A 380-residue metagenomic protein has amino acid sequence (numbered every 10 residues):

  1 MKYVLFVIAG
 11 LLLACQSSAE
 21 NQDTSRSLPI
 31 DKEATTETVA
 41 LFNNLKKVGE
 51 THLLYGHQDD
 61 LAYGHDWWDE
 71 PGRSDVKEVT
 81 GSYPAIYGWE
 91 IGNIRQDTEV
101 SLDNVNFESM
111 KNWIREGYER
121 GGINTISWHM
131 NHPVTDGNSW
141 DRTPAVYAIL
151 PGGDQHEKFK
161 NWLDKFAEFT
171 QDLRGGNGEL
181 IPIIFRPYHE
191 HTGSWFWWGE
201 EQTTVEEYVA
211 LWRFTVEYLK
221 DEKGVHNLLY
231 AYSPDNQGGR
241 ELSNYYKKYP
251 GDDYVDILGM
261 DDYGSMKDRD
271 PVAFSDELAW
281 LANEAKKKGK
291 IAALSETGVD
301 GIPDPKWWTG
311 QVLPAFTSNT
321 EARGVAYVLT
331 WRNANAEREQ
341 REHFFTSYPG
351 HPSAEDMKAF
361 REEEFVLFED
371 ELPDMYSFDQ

Functional and structural regions predicted by a protein language model:
L13-A14: C-terminal motif of bacterial Sec signal peptides marking the signal peptidase cleavage site
E20-I86, G92, S101-N104, A359-Q380: N-terminal module-boundary/linker segments of secreted carbohydrate-active enzymes
V39-L41, W67-V76, E108-N112, E168-F169 (+3 more regions): Alpha-helical scaffolding within the catalytic cores of extracellular/periplasmic polymer-degrading hydrolases
G49-D60, K290-Q380: Substrate-binding cleft of secreted/luminal carbohydrate-active enzymes
H52-H57, P84-I91, I123-W128, I183-P187 (+4 more regions): Structural recognition of the beta-strand scaffold that forms the well-ordered cores of secreted hydrolase catalytic
G56-Q58, R186-Y188, W212-S243, K290-I302 (+1 more regions): Aromatic-lined carbohydrate-recognition surfaces of secreted/lumenal glycan-active proteins
Y87-W89, Y245-P271, W331: Aromatic- and acid-rich polysaccharide-binding/catalytic face of secreted or lumenal carbohydrate-active enzymes
G92, Q96-E217, D221, V225: Substrate-binding cleft of extracellular glycoside hydrolase catalytic domains
